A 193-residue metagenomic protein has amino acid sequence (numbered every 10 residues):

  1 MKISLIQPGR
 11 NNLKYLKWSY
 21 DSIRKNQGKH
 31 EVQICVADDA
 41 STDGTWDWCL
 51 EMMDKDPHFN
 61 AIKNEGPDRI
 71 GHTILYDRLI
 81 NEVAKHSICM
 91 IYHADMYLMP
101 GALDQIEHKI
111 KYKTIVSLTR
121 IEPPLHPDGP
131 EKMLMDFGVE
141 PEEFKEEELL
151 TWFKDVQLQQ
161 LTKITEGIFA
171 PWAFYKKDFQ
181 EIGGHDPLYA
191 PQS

Functional and structural regions predicted by a protein language model:
D21-E31: Short, acidic, metal-binding catalytic loop of nucleotide-sugar glycosyltransferases
D38-D47, G66: A conserved acidic beta->alpha catalytic loop
G44, A94-K109: Acidic donor-binding/catalytic loop of UDP-sugar-dependent glycosyltransferases, especially processive GT2
E65-V83: Glycine-rich, basic loop-to-helix element that forms the pyrophosphate-binding segment of sugar-nucleotide handling
C89: Short aromatic/hydrophobic "clamp" motif used to bind/position activated sugar donors
V116-G138: Short beta-strand-to-loop element that shapes/binds the nucleotide-sugar donor at the catalytic cleft/hinge
F153-F174: A recurrent flexible, glycine/aromatic-enriched loop bordering the glycosyltransferase active site that acts as
E166-F169, Q180-S193: Donor nucleotide-sugar recognition loop
